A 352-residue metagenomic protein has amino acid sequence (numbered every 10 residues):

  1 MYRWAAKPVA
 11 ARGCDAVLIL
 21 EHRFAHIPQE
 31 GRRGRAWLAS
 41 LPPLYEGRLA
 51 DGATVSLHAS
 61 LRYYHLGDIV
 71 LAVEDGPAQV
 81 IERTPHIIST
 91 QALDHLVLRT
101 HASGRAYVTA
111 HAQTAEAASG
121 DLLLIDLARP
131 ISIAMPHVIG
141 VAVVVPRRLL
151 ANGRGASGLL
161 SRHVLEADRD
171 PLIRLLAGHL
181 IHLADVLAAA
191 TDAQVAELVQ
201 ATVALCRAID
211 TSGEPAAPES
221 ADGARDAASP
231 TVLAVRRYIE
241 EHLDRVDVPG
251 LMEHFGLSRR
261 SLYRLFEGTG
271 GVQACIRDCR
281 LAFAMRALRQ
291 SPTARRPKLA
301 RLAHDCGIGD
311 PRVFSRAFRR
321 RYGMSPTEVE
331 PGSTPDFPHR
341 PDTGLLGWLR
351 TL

Functional and structural regions predicted by a protein language model:
Y2-L57, I69, R105-R259, G268-A274 (+3 more regions): Alpha-helical bundle regulatory/interaction domains
L38-L41, H58-I81: A short glycine-rich, His/Asp/Glu-containing loop-to-beta-strand
Y63, I88-Q91, H95-T100, A115 (+2 more regions): His/acidic/aromatic-lined binding-pocket segments of jelly-roll/cupin-type domains and related regulatory beta-sandwich
G67-I69, G76-V80, H86-Y107: Glycine- and acidic-residue-biased ligand/ion/polar-headgroup-sensing regions
E74, H101, P146-R148: Generic beta-structure capping elements
A78-Q91, M285, R289-L299: Short, flexible, glycine-rich and Lys/Arg-enriched loop motifs at helix boundaries that contact anionic partners
L265, A317: Residues within the DNA-recognition helix of helix-turn-helix
